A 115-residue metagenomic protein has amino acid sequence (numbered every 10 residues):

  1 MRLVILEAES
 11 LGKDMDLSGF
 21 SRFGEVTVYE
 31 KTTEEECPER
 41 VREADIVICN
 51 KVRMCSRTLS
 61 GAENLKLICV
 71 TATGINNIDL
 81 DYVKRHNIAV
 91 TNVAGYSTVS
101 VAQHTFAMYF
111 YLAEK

Functional and structural regions predicted by a protein language model:
M1-A44: N-terminal glycine-/charge-rich "phosphate-binding" loop or analogous flexible N-terminal tail
I46-K115: Phosphate/diphosphate ligand-binding glycine-rich loop within oxidoreductases
